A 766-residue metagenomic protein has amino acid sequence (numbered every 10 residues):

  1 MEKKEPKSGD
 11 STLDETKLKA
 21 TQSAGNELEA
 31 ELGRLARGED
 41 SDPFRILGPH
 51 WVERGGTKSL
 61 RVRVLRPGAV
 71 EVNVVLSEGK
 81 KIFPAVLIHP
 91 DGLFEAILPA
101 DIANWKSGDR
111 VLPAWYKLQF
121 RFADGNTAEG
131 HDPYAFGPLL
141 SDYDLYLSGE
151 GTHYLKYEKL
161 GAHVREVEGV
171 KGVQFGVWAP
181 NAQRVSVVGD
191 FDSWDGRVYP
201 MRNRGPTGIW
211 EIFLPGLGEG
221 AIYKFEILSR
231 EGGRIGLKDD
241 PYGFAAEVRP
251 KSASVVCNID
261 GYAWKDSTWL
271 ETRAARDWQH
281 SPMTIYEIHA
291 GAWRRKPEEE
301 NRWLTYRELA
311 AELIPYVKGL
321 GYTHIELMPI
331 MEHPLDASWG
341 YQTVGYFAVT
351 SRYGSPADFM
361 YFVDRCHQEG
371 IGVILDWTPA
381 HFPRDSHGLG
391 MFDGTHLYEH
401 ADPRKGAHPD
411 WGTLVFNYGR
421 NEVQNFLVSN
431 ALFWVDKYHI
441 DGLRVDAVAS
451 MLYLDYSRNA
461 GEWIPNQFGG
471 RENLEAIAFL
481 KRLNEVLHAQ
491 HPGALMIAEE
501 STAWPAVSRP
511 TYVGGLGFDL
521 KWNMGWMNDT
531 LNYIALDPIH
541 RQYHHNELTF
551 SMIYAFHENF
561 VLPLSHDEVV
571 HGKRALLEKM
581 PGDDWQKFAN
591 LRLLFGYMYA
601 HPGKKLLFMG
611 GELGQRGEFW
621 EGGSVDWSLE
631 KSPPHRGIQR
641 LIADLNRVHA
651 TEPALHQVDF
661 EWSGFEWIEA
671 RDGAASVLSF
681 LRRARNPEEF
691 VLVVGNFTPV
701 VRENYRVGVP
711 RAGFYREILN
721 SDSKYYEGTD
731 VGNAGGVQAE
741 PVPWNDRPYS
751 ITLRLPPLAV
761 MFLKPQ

Functional and structural regions predicted by a protein language model:
M1-G56, K80, I88-A179, R202-E287 (+3 more regions): The feature marks proteins involved in alpha-glucan
P49-W51, K58-G68, K171-G176, N181-Q183 (+2 more regions): Carbohydrate-binding surface patches
A69-F83, V177, A182-R197, V701-N720: Beta-strand-rich binding/interaction modules
W105, L112-W115, E219-I222, A734-Q766: C-terminal beta-strand-rich structural cap/linker in extracellular carbohydrate-active enzymes
Y143-E166, A245-A290, Y316, N532-R592 (+2 more regions): Glycine-rich phosphate/pyrophosphate-binding loop and adjacent beta-alpha nucleotide/cofactor-binding cores
V177, F225, I288, V317 (+12 more regions): Conserved, mostly hydrophobic/aromatic
G243-E247, G261-Y262, S267-I285, H289-E472 (+1 more regions): Substrate-binding/active-site clefts of carbohydrate-active enzymes
R249, H439-D441, Y456-S624, L629 (+2 more regions): Conserved alpha/beta catalytic core and glycan-binding cleft of carbohydrate-active enzymes
